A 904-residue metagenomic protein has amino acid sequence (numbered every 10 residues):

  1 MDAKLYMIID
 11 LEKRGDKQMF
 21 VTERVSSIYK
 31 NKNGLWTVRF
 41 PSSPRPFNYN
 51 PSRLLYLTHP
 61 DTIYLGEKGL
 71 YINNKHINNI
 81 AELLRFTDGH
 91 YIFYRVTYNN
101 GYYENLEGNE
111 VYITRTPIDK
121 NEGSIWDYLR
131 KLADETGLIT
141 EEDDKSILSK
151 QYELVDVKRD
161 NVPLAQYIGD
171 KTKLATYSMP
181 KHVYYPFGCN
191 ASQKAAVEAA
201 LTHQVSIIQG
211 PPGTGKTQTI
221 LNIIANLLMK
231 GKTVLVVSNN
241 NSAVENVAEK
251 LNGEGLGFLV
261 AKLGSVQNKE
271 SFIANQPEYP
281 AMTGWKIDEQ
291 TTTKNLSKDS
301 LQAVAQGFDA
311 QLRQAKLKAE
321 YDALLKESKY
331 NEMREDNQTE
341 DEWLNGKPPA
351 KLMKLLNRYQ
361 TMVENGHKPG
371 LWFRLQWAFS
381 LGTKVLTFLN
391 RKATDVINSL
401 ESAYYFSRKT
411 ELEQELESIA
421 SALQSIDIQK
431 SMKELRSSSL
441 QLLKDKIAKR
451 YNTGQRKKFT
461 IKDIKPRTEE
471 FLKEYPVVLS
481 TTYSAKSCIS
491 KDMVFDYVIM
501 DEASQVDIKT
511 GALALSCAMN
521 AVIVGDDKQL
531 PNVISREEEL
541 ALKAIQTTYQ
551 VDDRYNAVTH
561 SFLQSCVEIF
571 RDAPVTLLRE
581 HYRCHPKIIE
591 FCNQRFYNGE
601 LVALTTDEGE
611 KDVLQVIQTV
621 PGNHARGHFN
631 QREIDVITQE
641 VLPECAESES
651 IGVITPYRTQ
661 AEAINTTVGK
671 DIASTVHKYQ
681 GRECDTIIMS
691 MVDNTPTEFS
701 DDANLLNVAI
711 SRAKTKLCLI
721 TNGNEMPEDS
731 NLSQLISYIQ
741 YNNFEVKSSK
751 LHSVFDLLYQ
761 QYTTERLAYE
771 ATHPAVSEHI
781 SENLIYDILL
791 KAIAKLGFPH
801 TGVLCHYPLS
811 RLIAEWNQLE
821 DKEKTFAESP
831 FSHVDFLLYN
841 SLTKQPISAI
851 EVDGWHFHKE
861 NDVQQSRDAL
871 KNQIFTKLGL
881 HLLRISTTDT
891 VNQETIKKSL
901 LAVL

Functional and structural regions predicted by a protein language model:
M1-I63, F258, S265-E270, P277-Q424: Charged C-terminal transducer/switch regions of large nucleotide-driven machines
G66-L70, N74-A199, K269-E289, N452 (+1 more regions): Pre-P-loop entry segment of helicase/translocase ATPase cores
E82-F86, N99-G101, L106, K173-I287 (+2 more regions): ASCE P-loop NTPase helicase motor core
D119-G188, Q311, L356-V494: Conserved helicase NTPase catalytic core signature
M493-I499, R682-D693, V708, K716-L719: A short beta-strand element within the Helicase C-terminal
E538-T576, D612, D671, P696-T801: Helicase C-terminal subdomain and adjacent C-terminal extension
G599-T667: Conserved helicase/translocase motor-coupling segment
L751-L904: Nucleic-acid endo/exonuclease domains
